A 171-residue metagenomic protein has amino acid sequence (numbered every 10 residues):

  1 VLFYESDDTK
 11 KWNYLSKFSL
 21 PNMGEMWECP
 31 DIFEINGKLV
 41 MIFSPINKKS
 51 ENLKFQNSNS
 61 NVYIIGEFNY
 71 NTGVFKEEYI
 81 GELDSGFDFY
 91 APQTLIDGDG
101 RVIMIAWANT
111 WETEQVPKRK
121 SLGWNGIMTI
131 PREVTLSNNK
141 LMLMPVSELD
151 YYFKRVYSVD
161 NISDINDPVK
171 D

Functional and structural regions predicted by a protein language model:
V1-Y4, Y14-K17, C29-F33, K38-S50 (+1 more regions): Hydrophobic core segments of beta-strands in well-ordered, beta-rich domains
S6-N13, Y70-V74: Asp-box/BNR beta-propeller loop motif
L15-P21, E78-L83: A short beta-strand motif characteristic of beta-propeller blades
M23-W27, S85-D88: Short glycine-/Asp-/Thr-/Trp-enriched loop segments that recur within the blades of beta-propeller repeat domains
E34, N59-D171: Beta-rich accessory regions
S50-E51, Q115: A short, acidic/glycine-rich surface segment
N52-Q56: A conserved amphipathic helix/loop scaffold that creates a polar/acidic microenvironment used either to coordinate
